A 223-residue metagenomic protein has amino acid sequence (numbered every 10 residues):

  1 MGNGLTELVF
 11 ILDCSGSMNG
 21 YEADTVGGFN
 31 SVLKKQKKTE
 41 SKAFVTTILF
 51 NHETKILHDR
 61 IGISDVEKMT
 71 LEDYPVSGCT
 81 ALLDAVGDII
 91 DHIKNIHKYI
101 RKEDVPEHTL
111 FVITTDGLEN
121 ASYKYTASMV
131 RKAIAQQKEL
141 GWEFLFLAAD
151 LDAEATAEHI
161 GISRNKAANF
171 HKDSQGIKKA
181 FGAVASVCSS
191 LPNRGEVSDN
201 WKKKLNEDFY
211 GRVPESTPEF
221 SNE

Functional and structural regions predicted by a protein language model:
M1-E223: Acidic, low-complexity intrinsically disordered regions
